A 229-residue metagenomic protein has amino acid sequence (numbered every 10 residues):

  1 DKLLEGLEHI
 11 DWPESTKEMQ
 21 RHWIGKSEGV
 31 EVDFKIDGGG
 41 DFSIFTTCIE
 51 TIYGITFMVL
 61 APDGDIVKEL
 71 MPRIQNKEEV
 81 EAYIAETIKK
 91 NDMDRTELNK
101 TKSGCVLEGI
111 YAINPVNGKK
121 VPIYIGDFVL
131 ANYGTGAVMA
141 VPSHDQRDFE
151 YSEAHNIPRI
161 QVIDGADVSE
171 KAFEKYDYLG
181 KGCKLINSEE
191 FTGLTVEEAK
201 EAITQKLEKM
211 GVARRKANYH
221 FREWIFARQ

Functional and structural regions predicted by a protein language model:
D1-F42, I49, A137-Q229: Residue patterns forming the tRNA-binding/recognition surfaces of aminoacyl-tRNA synthetases and related DALR
L3-L7, M19-Q20, I66-L70, V80-T87 (+1 more regions): Generic structural signal of hydrophobic/aromatic residues within well-ordered alpha-helices of folded domains
S27-E31, T56, L107-G109: Short glycine-rich loop/turn motifs
F42-I66: Conserved phosphate/anionic-ligand binding catalytic regions in large, soluble enzymes, centered on
T47, P62, P115, I125-F128 (+1 more regions): Fold-independent oxyanion-binding glycine-rich loops and adjacent beta-strand/coil segments at enzyme active sites
V59-I74, G180-N187: Conserved glycine-bearing catalytic or ligand-binding loops at nucleotide- and phosphate-handling centers of large
K68-A166, A172, D177: Catalytic alpha/beta core of large soluble enzyme barrels
